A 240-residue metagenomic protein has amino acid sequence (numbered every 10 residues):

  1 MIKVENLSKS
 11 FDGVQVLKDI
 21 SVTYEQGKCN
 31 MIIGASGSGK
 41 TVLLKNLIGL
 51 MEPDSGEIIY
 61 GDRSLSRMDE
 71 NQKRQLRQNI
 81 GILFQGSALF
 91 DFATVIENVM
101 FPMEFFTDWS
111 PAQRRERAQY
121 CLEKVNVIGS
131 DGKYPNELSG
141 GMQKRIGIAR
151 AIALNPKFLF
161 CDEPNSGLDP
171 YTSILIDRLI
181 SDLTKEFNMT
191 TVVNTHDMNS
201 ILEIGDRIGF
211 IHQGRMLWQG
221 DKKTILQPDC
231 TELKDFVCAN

Functional and structural regions predicted by a protein language model:
I48: Helix-to-loop junction immediately C-terminal to a conserved catalytic motif
G56-S64: Conserved ABC transporter NBD signature motif
S64, P111-G129: Conserved ABC ATPase "signature" region
Y134-L138, M142: Conserved ABC ATPase signature
A153-K157: A short, proline-enriched helix->beta-strand linker immediately N-terminal to the Walker B motif in ABC-type P-loop
L159-D162: Catalytic Walker B motif of ABC-type/P-loop ATPase nucleotide-binding domains
P170-T172: Helix N-cap at the start of a conserved alpha-helix in ABC-type nucleotide-binding domains
